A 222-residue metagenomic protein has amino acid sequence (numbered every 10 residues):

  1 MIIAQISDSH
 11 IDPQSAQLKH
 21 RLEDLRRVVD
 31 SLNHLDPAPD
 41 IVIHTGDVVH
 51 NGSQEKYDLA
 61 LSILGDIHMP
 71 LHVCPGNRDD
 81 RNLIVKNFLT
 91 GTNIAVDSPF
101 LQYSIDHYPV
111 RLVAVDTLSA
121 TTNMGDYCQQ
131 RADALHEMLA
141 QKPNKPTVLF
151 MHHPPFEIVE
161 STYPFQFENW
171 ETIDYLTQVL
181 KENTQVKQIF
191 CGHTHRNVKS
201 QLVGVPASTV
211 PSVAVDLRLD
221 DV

Functional and structural regions predicted by a protein language model:
M1, D40, Q102, P109-V110 (+1 more regions): Alpha/beta-hydrolase fold active-site loops
M1-L59, I158-S161: N-terminal active-site segment of His-dependent metallophosphoesterases
Q5-S7, D40-D47, L71-N77, D116 (+3 more regions): Active-site neighborhood of phospho(di)ester-bond hydrolases with catalytic His/Asp-centered motifs
H10-P13, R81, T121, P155-E157 (+1 more regions): Feature marks short, surface-exposed loop/turn motifs that line or immediately flank catalytic pockets and channel
Q14-A16, T117-L118, V159-Y163, L219-D221: Short acidic, glycine/proline-rich loop/turn micro-motifs
Q17-E23, S31, V179, N197 (+1 more regions): Binuclear metal-dependent phosphoesterase catalytic core
V28-I41, M124-P206: His/acidic metal-ligating clusters that form di-metal
Q54-E137, Q141, T172-L176, K181-Q185 (+3 more regions): Extended active-site neighborhood of metal-dependent phosphoesterases/phosphodiesterases
